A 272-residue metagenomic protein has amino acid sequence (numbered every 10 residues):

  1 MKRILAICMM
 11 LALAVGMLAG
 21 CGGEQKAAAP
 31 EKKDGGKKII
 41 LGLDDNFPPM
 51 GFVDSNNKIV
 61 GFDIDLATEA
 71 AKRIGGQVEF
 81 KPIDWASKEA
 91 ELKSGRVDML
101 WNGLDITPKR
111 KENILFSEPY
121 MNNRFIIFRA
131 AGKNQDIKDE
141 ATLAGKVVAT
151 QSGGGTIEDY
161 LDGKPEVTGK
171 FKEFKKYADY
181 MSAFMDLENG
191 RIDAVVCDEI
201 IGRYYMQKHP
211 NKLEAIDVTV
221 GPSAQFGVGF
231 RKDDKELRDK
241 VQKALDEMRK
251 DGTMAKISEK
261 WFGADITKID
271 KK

Functional and structural regions predicted by a protein language model:
M1-K38, I266-K272: Short, low-complexity disordered leader/linker segments with a strong preference for bacterial N-terminal type II
G23-A29, Q77, G155-K175, E214-A215 (+1 more regions): Ligand-binding clefts/hinges and TM-proximal coupling segments of bilobed small-molecule sensing domains
K32-G103, D251: Extracytoplasmic small-molecule ligand-binding "clamshell" domains of the periplasmic binding protein/Venus flytrap
D45, N122-R129, E199, R203-K243 (+1 more regions): Periplasmic-binding protein-like
D45-N46, I59-E69, I126-M181, A194 (+1 more regions): Bilobed "Venus flytrap"/periplasmic-binding protein-like clamshell domains and structurally analogous long
I64-R73, N134, V147, S152-G155 (+1 more regions): Extended ligand-binding regions for polar small-molecule ligands
T68, K72, Q77-T142, E214 (+1 more regions): Acidic, polar ligand-binding/catalytic clefts
S87, L104-E112, D159-G163, D186-N189 (+1 more regions): A ligand-binding cleft/hinge motif common to bilobed small-molecule-binding domains
